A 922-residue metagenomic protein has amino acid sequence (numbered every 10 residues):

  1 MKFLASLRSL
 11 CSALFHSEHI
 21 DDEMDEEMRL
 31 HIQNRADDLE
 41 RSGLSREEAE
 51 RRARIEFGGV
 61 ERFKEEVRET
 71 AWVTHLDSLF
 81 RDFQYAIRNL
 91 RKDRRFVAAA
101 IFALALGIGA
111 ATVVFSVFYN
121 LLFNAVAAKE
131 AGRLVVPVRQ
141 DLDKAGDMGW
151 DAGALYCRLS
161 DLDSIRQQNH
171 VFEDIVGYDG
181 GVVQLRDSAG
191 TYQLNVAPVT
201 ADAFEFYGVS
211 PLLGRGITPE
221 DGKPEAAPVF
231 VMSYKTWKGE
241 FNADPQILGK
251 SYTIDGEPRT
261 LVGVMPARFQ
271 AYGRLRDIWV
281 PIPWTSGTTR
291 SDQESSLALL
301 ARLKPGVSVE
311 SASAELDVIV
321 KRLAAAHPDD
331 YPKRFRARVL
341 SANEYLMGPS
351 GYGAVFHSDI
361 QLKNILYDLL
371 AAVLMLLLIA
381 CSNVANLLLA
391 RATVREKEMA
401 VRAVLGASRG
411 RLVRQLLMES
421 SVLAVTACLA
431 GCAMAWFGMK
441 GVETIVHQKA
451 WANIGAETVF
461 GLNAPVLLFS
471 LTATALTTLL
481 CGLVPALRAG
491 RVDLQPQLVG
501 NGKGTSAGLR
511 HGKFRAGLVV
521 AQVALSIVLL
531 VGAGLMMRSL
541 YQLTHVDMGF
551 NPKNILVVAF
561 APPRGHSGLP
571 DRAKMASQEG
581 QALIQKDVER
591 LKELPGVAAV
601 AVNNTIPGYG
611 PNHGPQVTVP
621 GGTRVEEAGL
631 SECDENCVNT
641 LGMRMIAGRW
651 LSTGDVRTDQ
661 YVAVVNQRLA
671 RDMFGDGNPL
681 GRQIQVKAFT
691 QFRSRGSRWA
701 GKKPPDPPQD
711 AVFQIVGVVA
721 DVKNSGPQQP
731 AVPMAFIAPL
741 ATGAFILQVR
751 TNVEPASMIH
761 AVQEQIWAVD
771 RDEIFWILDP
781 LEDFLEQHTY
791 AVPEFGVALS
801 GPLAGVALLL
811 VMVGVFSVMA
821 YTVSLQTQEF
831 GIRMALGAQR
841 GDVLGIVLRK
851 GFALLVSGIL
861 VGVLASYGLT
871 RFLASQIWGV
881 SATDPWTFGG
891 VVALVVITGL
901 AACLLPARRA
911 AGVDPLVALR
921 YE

Functional and structural regions predicted by a protein language model:
M1-A100, R302, A337-V339, Y345 (+5 more regions): Negatively charged linear elements and acidic catalytic determinants
D37, E50-E56, V60-E66, A111-L248 (+14 more regions): Structured, solvent-exposed hinge/loop segments at the ends of secondary-structure elements
E66-A98, P349-S358, L388-R414, M418 (+5 more regions): Alpha-helical transmembrane segments of integral membrane proteins
R95-L121, A125, A380-C381, A424-L429 (+3 more regions): Short, strongly hydrophobic transmembrane alpha-helices
R338-M375, I777-V806: Peri-transmembrane interface segments
A371-A400, L412, A475-A489, G534 (+3 more regions): A hydrophobic alpha-helix feature that marks transmembrane segments and, especially, their cytosolic C-terminal ends
N383, G406, L412, G837-V843: Glycine/proline-centered hinge or cleavage motifs at structural transition points of membrane proteins
H511-E922: Conserved positions within well-ordered secondary-structure segments
